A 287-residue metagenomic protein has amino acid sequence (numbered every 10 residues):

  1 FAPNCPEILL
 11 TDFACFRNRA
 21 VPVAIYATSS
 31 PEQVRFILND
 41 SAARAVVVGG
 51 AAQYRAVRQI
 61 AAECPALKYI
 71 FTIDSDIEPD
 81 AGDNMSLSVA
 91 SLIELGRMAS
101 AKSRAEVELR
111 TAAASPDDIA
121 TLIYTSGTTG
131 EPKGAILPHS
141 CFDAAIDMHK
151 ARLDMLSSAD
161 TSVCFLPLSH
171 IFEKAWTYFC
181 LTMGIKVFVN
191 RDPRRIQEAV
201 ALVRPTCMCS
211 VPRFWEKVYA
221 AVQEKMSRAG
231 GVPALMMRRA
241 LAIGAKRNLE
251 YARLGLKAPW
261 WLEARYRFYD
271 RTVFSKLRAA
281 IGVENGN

Functional and structural regions predicted by a protein language model:
F1-E32, F165: Conserved AMP-binding/adenylate-forming
C15, V46, I119, T125-T128 (+4 more regions): Conserved S/T- and glycine-rich ATP-binding loop of Class I adenylate-forming
R17-L95, L109: Structural core segment of the AMP-binding/adenylate-forming
D40-A42, L202-V203, E284: Active-site charged/polar residues at nucleotide-handling catalytic sites that mediate phosphoryl, nucleotidyl
C64-K68, I185, E284-G286: A short helix->loop->beta-strand "cap" motif at the edges of active sites that frequently abuts
T72, S91-Y124, E131, M155-T161: Conserved pre-ATP/AMP-binding loop-to-beta segment of ANL
A120-I146: Conserved AMP-binding A3 loop
D143-T161, L168-K276, A280: Conserved AMP-binding/adenylation subdomain of ANL enzymes
